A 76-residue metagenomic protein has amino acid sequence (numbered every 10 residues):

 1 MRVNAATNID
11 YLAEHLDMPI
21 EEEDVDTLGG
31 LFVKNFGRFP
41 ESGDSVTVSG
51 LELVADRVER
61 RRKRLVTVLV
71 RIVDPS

Functional and structural regions predicted by a protein language model:
M1-S76: Cytosolic regulatory modules rich in charged/polar residues
